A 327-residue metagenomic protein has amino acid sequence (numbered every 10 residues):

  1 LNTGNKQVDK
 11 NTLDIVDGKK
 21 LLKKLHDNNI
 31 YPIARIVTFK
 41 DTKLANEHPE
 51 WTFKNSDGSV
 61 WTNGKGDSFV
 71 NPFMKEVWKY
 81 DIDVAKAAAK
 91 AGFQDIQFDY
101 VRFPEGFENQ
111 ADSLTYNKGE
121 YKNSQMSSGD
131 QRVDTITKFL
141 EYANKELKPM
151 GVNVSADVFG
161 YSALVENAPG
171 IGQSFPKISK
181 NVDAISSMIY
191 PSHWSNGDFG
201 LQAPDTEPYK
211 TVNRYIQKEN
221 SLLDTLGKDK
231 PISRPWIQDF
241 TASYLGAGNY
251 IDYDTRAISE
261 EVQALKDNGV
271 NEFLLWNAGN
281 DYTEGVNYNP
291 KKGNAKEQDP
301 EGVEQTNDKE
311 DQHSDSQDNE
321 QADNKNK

Functional and structural regions predicted by a protein language model:
L1-D14, E108-Y116: Aromatic-lined carbohydrate-binding/catalytic grooves of carbohydrate-active enzymes
N5-N29, D134-K138, R214-Q217: Aromatic- and glycine-enriched glycan-recognition loops and surfaces that form the carbohydrate-binding subsites
V16-V60, Q97-Y100: Glycine-rich, aromatic-flanked loop segments that form ligand/cofactor-binding clefts across common enzyme folds
I33-V37, D41, Q97, D130-G170 (+1 more regions): Aromatic-lined carbohydrate-recognition surfaces of secreted/lumenal glycan-active proteins
F39-A87: Active-site-adjacent "subsite" loops/lids of carbohydrate-active enzymes
T42, E47-E50, Q94-G129: Active-site-proximal loop/short-helix segments that contain or immediately flank catalytic acid/base residue(s)
G66-R102, S174-N181: An active-site-proximal structural segment forming one wall of the substrate-binding cleft that immediately precedes
V182-N196, D205-N213, K218, L222-E304 (+1 more regions): Substrate-binding cleft of secreted/luminal carbohydrate-active enzymes
